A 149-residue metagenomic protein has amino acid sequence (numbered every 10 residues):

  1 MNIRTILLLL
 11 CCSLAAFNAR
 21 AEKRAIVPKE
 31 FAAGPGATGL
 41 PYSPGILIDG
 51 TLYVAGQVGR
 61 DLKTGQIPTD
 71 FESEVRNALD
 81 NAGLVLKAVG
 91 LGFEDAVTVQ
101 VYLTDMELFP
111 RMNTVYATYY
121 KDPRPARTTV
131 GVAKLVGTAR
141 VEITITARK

Functional and structural regions predicted by a protein language model:
M1-N2: N-terminal secretory signal peptides that target proteins for export/translocation
T5-D80, L84-V97, L103-K149: N-terminal presequence-like segments and the immediate start of the first folded domain
